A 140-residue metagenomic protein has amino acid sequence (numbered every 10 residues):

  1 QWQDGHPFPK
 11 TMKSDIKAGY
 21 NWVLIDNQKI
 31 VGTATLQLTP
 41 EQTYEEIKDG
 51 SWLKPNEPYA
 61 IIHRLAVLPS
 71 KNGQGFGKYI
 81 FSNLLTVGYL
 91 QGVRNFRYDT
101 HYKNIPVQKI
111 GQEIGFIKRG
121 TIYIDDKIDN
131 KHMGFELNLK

Functional and structural regions predicted by a protein language model:
Q1-S14: Conserved GNAT-fold acetyl-CoA-binding loop/helix
P9-T11, I47-K54, G120-Y123: Short, P/G- and charge-enriched loop/turn segments at secondary-structure junctions
Y20-Q37: Conserved beta-hairpin
T35-R64, N72: Conserved acyl-donor/pantetheine-binding loop and adjacent beta-alpha core of acyl/acetyltransferases and related
R64-V67, G73-T86, K109-E113: Conserved acetyl-CoA-binding loop-helix of GNAT-fold acetyltransferases
N72, Y98-Q108, D126: Conserved beta-strand-loop-alpha-helix junction that forms the acyl-donor binding cleft
F81, G88-T100: Conserved GNAT acetyl-CoA-binding A-motif
D99-T100, Q112-H132: Conserved catalytic-core motifs of GNAT/GCN5-like acyltransferases
